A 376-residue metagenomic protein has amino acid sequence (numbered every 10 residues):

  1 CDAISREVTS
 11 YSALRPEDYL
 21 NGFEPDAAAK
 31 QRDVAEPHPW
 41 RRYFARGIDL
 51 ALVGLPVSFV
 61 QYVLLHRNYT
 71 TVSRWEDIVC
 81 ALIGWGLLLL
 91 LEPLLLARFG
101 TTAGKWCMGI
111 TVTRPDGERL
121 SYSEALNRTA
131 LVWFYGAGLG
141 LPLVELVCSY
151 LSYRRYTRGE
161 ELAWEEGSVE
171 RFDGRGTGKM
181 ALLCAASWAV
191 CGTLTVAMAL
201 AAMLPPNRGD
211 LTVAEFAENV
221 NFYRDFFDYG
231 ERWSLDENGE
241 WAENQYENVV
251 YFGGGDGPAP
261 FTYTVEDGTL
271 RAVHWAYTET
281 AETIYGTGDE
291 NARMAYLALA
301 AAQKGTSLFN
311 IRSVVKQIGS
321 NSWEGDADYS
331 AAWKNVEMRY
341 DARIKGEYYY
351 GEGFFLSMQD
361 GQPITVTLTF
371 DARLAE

Functional and structural regions predicted by a protein language model:
A3-N291, G305-Q317, A327, A332 (+1 more regions): Membrane-interfacial and juxtamembrane segments of integral membrane proteins
M294-G305: Surface-exposed amphipathic alpha-helical segments
I311-E376: Extracytoplasmic/periplasmic C-terminal soluble domains
